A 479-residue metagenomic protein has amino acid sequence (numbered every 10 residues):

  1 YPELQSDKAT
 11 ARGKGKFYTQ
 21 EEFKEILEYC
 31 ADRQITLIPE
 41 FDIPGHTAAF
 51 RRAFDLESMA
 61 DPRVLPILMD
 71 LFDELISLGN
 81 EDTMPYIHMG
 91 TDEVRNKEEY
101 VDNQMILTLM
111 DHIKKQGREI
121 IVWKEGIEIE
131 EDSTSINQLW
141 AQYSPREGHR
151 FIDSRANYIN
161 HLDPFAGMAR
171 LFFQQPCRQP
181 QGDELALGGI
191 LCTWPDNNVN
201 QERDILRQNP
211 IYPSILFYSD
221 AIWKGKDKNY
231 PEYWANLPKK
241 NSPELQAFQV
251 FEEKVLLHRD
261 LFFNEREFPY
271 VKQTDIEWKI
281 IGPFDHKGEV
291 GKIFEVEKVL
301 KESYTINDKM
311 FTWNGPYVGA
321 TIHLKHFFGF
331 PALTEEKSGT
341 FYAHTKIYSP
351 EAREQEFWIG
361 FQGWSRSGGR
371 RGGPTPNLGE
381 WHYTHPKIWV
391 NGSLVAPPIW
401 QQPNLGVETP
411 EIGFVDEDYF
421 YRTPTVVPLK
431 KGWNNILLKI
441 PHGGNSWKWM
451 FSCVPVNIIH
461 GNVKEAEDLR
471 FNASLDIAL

Functional and structural regions predicted by a protein language model:
Y1-Q116: Substrate-binding cleft of carbohydrate-active enzyme catalytic domains
F17, R370-G372, L378-V454: Beta-strand-rich ligand-recognition modules
Q34-I38, M84-H88, E119-I121, T134-I136 (+2 more regions): Structural preference for beta-strand elements that scaffold enzyme active sites
D92, K97-F165, L171-F172, Q179: C-terminal active-site-proximal or functional interface alpha/beta core segments in diverse enzymes
A141-Q273: Flexible, acidic glycine-rich loops studded with aromatic residues
Q249-G339, R366, W400, N435-L479: Accessory carbohydrate-binding/adhesion or oligomerization-edge regions at the termini of glycan-active proteins
F330-E335, A343-Y348, E411-V415, T423-P428: Beta-strand-rich interaction surfaces with strong enrichment in secreted/lumenal proteins
S338-T340, Y348-W358: Extended extracellular/luminal ectodomain segments enriched in beta-structured repeat modules
